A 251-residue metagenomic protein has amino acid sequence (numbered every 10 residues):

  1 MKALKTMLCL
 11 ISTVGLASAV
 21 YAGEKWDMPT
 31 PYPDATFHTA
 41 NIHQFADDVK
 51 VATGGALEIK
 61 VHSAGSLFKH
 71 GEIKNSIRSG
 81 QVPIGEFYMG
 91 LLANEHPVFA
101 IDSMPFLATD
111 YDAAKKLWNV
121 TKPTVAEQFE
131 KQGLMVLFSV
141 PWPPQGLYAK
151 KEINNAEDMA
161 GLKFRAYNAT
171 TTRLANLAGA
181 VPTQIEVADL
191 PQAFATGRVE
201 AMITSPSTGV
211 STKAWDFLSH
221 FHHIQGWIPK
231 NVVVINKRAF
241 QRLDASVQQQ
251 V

Functional and structural regions predicted by a protein language model:
M1-L8: Bacterial N-terminal signal peptides that target proteins for export
K5, L16-A22: Sec/Tat signal peptide C-region and signal peptidase I cleavage site
I11-V14: Repetitive helical segments and hydrophobic/amphipathic motifs
Y21-K115, T121-Q250: N-terminal secretory/targeting leader peptides
